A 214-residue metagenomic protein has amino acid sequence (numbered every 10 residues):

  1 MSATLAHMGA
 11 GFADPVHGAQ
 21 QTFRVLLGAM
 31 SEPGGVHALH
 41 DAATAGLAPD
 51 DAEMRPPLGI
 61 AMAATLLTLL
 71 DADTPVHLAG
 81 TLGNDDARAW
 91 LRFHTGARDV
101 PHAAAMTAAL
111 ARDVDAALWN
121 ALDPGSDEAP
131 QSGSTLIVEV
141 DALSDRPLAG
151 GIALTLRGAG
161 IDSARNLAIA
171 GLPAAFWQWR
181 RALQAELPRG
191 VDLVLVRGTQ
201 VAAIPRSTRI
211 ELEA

Functional and structural regions predicted by a protein language model:
M1-E32: N-terminal basic/disordered segments at the start of proteins
L5-G9, A13, A52, G59 (+2 more regions): A near-ubiquitous, low-amplitude feature marking generic local secondary-structure context
V16, A64-L66, S126, R146: Homeobox/homeodomain signature
L26, M30, L69, Q178-Q184: Generic hydrophobic, helix-prone segments enriched in Leu/Val/Ile
A29-D99: A glycine-rich, hydrophobic loop/mini-helix early in the fold
T74, T81-A203, T208, E213-A214: Internal, well-folded beta-alpha domain core
